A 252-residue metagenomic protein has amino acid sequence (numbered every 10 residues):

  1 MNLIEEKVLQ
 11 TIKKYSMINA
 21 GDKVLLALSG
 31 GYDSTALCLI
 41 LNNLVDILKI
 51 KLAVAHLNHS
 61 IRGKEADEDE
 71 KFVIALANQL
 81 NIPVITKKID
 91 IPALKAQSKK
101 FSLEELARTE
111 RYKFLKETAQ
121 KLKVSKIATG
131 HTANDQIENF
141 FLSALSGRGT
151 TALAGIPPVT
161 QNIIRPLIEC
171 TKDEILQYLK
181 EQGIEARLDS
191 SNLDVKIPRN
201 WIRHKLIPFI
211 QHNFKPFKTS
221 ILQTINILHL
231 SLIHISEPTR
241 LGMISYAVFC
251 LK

Functional and structural regions predicted by a protein language model:
M1-L28, Y32-I207: Core alpha/beta nucleotide-donor-binding catalytic domains of modification enzymes
A144, Q182, L228, V248-L251: Alpha-helix boundary/capping residues
F209-L232: An accessory alpha-helical subdomain
I233-K252: Single conserved hydrophobic/aromatic residue that forms the stacking wall/gate of nucleotide- or nucleobase-binding
